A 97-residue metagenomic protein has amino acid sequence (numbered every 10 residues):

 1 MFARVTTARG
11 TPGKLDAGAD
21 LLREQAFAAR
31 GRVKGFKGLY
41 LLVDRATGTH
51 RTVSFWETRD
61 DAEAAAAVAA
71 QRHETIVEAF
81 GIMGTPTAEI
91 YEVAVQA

Functional and structural regions predicted by a protein language model:
M1-R51, F55-Q71, E78-A97: Short S/T/G/P-rich N-terminal loop/turn motif that feeds into the first structured element of a domain
